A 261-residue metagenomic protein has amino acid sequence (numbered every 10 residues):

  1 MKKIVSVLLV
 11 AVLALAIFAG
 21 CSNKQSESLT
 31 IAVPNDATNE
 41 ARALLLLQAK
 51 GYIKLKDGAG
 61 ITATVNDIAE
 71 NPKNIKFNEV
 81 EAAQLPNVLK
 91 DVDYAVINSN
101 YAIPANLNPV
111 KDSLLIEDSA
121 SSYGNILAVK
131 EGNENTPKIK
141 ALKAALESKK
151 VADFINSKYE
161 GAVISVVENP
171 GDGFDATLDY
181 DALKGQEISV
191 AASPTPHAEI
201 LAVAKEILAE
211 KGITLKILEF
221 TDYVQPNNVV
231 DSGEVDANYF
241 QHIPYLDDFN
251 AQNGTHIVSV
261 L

Functional and structural regions predicted by a protein language model:
A16-G20: C-terminal motif of bacterial Sec signal peptides marking the signal peptidase cleavage site
E27-A32, L183-T195, I213-E219: Short, well-ordered beta-strand elements
L29, Y52, P72-K76, K90-I97 (+2 more regions): Alpha-to-beta junction loops
A41-L44, Q48, K138, L146-V167: Periplasmic-binding protein-like
A59-N87, I217-N228: Short helix-initiation/N-cap motifs at beta->coil->alpha
E81-A82, K90-D93, I97-I103, P194-T195 (+3 more regions): Beta->alpha turn/N-cap motifs
L89-D91, P104-I116, D248-V260: Ligand-binding "clamshell"
Y123-A141: A bilobed periplasmic-binding-protein/Venus flytrap-type ligand-binding module shared by bacterial periplasmic
